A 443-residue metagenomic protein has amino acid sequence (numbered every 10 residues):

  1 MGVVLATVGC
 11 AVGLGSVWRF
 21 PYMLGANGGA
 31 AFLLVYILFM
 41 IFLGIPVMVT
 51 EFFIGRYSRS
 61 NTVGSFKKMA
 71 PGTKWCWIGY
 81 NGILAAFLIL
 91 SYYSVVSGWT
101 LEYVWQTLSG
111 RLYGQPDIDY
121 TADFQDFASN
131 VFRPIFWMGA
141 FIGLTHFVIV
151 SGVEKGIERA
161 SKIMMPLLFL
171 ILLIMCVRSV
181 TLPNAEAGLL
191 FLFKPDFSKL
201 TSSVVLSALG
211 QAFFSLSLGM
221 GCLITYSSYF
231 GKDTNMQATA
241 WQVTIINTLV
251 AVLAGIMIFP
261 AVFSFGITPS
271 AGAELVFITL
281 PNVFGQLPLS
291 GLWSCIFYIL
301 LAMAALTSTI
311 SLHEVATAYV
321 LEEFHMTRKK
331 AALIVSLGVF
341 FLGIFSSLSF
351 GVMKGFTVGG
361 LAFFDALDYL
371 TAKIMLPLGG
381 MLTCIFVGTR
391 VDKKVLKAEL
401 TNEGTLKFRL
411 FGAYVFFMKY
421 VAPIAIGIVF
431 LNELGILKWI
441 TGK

Functional and structural regions predicted by a protein language model:
M1, E158, K162-L306, F324 (+1 more regions): Membrane-embedded translocation segments of transport machinery
M1-T7, F32-V35, K74-F87, F136-F141 (+6 more regions): Select transmembrane alpha-helical segments in multipass membrane proteins
M1-V4, C10, I135-F136, I246-V252 (+4 more regions): Loop-to-transmembrane helix boundary motifs in multi-pass membrane proteins
M1-W18, I45-F52, R56-M69, T73-Y80 (+2 more regions): Membrane-interface "cap" regions at the ends of multi-pass membrane proteins
G2-F39, I224-S227, A238-W241, I245-I246 (+3 more regions): Transmembrane helix-boundary motif of multi-pass solute transporters/channels
Y22-N27, Y57-N81, S94-E154, P183-S207 (+4 more regions): Inter-helical loop and helix-membrane interface segments of multi-pass membrane transporters/permeases
G64, S97-A128, Y229-D233, A238 (+5 more regions): Helix-loop-helix connectors at the membrane interface of multi-pass transporters/channels
P71, I78-N81, H325-S336, D368-I426: C-terminal membrane-solvent junction of multi-pass transporters and transport-like membrane proteins
